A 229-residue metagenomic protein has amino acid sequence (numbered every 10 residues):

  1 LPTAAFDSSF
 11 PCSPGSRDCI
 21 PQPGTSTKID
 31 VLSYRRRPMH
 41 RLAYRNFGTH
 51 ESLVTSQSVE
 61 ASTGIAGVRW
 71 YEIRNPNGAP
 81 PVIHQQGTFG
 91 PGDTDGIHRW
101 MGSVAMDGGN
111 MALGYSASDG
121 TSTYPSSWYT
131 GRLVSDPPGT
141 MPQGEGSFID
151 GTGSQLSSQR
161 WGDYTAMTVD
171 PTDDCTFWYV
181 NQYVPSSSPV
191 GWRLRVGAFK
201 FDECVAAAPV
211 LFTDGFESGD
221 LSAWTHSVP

Functional and structural regions predicted by a protein language model:
L1-A207: C-terminal PAP-associated
A208-H226: Extracellular carbohydrate-recognition regions
